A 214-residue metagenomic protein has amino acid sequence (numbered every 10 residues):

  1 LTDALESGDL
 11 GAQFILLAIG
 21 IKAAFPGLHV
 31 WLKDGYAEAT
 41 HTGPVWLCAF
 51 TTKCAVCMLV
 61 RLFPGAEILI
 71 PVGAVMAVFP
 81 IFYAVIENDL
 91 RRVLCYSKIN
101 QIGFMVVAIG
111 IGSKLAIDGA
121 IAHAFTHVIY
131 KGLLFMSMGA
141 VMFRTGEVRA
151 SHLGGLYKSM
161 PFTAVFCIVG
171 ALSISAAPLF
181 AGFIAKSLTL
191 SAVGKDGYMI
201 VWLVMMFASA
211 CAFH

Functional and structural regions predicted by a protein language model:
L1-H214: Hydrophobic transmembrane alpha-helices and their helix-loop junctions in integral membrane proteins
